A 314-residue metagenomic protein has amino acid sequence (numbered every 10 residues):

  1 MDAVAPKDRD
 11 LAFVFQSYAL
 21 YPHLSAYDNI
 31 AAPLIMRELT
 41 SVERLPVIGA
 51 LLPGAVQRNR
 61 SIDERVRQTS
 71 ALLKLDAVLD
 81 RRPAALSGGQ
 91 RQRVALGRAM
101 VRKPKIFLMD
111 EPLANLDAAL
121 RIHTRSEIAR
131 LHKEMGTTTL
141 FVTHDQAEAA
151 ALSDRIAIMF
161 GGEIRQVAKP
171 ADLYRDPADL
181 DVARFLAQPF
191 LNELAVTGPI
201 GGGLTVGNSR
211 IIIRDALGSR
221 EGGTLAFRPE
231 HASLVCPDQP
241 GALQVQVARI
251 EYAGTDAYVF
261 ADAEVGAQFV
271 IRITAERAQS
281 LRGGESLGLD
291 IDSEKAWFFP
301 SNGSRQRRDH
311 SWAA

Functional and structural regions predicted by a protein language model:
D2-A3, L11-A19, L140: ABC nucleotide-binding domain signature
D8, F15-A19, L24, L113 (+1 more regions): ABC ATPase nucleotide-binding domain signature
L20, S25-D181: ABC ATPase nucleotide-binding domains
K169, D181, A195, Q244-Q246: Residues located in well-ordered beta-strands
R175-G198, A226: C-terminal boundary and immediately downstream tail of ABC-type ATPase nucleotide-binding domains
G202-A314: Non-catalytic connector elements of ABC transporters
